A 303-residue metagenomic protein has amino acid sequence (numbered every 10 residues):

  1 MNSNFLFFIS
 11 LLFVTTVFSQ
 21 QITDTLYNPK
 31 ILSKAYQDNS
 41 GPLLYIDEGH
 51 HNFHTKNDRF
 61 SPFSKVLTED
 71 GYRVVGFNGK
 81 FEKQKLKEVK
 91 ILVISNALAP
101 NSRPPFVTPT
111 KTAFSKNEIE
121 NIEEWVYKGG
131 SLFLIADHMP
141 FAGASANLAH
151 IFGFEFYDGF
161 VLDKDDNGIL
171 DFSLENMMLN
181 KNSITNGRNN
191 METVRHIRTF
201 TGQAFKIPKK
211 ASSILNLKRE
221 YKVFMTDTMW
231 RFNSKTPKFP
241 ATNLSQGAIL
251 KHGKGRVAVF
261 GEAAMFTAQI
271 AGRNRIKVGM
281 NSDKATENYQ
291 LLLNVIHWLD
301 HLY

Functional and structural regions predicted by a protein language model:
M1-L6: Positively charged n-region of N-terminal signal peptides that target proteins for export
V14-T15: N-terminal signal peptide c-region/cleavage motif recognized by signal peptidases
S19-Y303: Short, surface-exposed patches at the edges or C-terminal ends of soluble domains, predominantly
